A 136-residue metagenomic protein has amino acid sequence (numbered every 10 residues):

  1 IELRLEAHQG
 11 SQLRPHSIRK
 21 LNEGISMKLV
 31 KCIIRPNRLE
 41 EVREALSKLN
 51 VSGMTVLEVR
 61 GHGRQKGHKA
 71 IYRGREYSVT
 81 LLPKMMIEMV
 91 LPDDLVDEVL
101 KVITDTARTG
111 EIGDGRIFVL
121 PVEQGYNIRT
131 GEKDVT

Functional and structural regions predicted by a protein language model:
I1-Q9: Extreme N-terminal basic, low-complexity initiation segments that serve as generic localization/processing leaders
Q12, H16-T136: Positively charged, small/polar-rich N-terminal and surface patches that mediate targeting and assembly and bind
